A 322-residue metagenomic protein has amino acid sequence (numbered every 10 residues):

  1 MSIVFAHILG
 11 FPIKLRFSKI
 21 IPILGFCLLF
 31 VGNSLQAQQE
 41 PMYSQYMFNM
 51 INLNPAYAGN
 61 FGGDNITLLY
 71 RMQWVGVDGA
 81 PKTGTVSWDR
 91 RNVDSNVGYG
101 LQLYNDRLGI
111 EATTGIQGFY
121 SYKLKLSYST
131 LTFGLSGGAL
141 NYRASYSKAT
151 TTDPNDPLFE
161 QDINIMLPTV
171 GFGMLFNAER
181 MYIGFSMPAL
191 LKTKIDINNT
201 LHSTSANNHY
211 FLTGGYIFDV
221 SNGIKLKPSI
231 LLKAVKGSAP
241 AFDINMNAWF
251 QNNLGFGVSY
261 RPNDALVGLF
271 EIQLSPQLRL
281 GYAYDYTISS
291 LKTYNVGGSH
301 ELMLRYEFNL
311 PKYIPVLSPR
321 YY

Functional and structural regions predicted by a protein language model:
M1-E40, M246, F270, F308 (+1 more regions): Bacterial Sec-dependent N-terminal signal peptides
Q38-Y322: Subset of outer-membrane beta-barrel
